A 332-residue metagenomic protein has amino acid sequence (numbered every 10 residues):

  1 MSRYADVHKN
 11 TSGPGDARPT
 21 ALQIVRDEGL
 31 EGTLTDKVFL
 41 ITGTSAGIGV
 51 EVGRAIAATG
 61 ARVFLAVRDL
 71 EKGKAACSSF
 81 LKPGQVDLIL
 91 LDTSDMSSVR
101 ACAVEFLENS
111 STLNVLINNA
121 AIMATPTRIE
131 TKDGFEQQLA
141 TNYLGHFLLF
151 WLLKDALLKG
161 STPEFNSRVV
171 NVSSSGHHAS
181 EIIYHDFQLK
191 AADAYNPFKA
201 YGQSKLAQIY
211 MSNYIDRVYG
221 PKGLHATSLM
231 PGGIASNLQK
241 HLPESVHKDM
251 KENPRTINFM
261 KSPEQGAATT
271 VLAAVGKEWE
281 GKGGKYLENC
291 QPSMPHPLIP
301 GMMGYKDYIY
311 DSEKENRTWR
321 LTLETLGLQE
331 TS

Functional and structural regions predicted by a protein language model:
M1-M96, R100-A101, E105-N114, M123 (+2 more regions): NAD(P)H-dependent oxidoreductase Rossmann-fold/reductase module
S110, P126-R128, L152-F165, V218: A short helix-coil junction within the Rossmann-fold of NAD(P)-dependent oxidoreductases
A120: Active-site segment flanking the S-adenosylmethionine/decSAM binding pocket in AdoMet-dependent transferases
T127-R128, G134-E136: Substrate-binding pocket helix/loop in short-chain dehydrogenase/reductase
Y143-L144: Ankyrin-repeat alpha-helix packing hotspot
F150-W151, N213: A short, exposed helix-loop element centered on a Lys and neighboring polar residues
